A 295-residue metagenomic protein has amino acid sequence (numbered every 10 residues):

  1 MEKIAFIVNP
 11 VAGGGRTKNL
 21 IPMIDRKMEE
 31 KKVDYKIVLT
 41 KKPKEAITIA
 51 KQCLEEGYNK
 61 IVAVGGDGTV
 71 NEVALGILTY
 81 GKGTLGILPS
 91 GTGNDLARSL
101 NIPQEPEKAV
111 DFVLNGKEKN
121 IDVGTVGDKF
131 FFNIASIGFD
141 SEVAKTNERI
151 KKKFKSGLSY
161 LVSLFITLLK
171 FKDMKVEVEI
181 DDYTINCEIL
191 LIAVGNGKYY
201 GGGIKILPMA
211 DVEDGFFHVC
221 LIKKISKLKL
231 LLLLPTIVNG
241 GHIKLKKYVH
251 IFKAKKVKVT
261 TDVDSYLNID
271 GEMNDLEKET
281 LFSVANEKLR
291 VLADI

Functional and structural regions predicted by a protein language model:
M1-I61, T184: ATP/NTP phosphate-donor binding region
P10, V64-G66, S90: Glycine-rich beta-strand-to-loop/alpha-helix junction loops that act as flexible
T17, I180, N186, D211 (+1 more regions): ATP/nucleoside-binding phosphotransfer catalytic cores, i.e., glycine-rich phosphate-binding loops
K31, T79-T84, L88-L190: Catalytic core of DAGKc-family lipid kinases
G68-G83: Short Gly/Thr/Asp-enriched flexible loops that form oxyanion-binding sites at enzyme active sites
S136, D140, A193-L207: Glycine-rich phosphate/pyrophosphate-binding beta-alpha loops
K151-S159, P208-K229: Gly/Ser/Thr-rich active-site loops/lids in small-molecule metabolic enzymes that frequently grip phosphoryl groups
